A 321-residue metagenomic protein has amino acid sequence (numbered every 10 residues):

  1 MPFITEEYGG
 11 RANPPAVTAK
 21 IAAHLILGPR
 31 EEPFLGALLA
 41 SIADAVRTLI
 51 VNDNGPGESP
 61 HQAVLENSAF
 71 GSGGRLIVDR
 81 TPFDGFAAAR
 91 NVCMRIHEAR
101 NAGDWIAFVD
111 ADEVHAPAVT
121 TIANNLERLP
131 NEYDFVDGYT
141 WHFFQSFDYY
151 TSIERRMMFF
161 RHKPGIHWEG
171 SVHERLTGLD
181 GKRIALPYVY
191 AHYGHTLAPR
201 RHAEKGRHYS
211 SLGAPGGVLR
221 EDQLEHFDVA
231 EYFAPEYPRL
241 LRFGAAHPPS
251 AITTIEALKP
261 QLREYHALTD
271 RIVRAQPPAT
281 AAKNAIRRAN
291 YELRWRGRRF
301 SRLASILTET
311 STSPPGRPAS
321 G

Functional and structural regions predicted by a protein language model:
M1-S41, P314-S320: N-proximal low-complexity "stem/linker" segments adjacent to membrane-targeting elements
P2-N13, A88-M94, A116-G321: Catalytic-site signature of metal-activated, phosphate-bearing donor transferases, centered on the GT-A/GT-A-like
P33, T81-R90: A short, glycine-/small-residue-rich helix N-cap motif at loop->alpha-helix starts within glycosyltransferase
G36-A43, N91, R95: Amphipathic, non-transmembrane alpha-helical secondary structure
L39-R80: Acidic donor-binding segment of Leloir-type glycosyltransferases
A45-V46, G103, A111, Y133: Short, well-ordered alpha-helix to beta-strand connector turns
R95, N101-A116: Short beta-strand-to-loop acidic/aromatic patch adjacent to the donor-nucleotide binding site
